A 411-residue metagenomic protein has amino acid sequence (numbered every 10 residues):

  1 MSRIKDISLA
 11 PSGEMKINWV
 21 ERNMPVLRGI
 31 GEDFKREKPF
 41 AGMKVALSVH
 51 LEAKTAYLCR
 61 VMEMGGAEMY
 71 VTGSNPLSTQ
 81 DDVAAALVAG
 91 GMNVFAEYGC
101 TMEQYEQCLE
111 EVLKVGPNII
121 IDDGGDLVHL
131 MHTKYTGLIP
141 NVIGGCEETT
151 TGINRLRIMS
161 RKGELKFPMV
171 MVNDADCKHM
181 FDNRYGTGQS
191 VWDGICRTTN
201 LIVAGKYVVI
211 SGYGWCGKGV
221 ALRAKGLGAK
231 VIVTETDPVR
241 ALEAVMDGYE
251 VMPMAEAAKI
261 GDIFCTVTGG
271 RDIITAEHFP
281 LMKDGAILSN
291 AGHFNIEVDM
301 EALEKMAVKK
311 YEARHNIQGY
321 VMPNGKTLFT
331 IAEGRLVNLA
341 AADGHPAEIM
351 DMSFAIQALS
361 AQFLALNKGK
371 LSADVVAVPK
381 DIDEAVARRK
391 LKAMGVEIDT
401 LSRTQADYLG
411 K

Functional and structural regions predicted by a protein language model:
S2-F40, V71-T79, A84-K206: Glycine/serine-rich phosphate-binding loop and adjoining beta1-alpha1 elements at the start of nucleotide-handling
P11-M24, F40-K44, E52, F167-G205 (+1 more regions): Adenosine-phosphate binding glycine-rich loop
G29-E32, E63, K114, V128-H129 (+3 more regions): Rossmann-fold NAD(P) dinucleotide-binding segment
L47-T55, N75-T79, G125-L127, W215: Gly/Ser/Thr-rich loops at beta-strand to alpha-helix junctions that form or flank small-molecule/cofactor-binding
S48, D123, C265-T268, N290-A291: Short, well-ordered coil/turn residues at beta-beta hairpins and beta-strand->alpha-helix junctions within
V49-A67, D182, G186-I260, T266-T268: Glycine-rich phosphate/diphosphate-binding loop of Rossmann-like nucleotide-binding domains
G73, I120-D123, T136-T151, F279-V321 (+2 more regions): ADP-ribose/adenylate-binding Rossmann-like module
